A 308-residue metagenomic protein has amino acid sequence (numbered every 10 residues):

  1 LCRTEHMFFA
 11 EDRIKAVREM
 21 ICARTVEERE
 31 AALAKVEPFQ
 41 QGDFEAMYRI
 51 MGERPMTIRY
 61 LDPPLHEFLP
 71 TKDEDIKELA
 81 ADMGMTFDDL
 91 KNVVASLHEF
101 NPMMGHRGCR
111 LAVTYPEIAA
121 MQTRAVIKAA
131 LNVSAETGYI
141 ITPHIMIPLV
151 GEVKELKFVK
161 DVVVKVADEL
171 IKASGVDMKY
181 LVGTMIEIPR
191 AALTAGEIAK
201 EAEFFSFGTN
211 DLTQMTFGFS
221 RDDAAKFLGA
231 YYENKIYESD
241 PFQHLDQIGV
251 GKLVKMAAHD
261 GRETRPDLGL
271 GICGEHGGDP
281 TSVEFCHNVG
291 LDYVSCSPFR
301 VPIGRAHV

Functional and structural regions predicted by a protein language model:
L1-R305: Conserved alpha/beta-domain cores
